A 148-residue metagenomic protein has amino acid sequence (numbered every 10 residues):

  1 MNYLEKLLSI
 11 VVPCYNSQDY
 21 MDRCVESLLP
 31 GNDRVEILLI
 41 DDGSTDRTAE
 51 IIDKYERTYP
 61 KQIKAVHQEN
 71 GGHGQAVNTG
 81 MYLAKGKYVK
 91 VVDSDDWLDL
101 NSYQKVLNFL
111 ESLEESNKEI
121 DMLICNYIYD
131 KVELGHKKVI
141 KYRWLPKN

Functional and structural regions predicted by a protein language model:
M1-N148: Nucleotide-sugar donor-binding/catalytic module of glycosyltransferases that assemble extracellular/cell-envelope
